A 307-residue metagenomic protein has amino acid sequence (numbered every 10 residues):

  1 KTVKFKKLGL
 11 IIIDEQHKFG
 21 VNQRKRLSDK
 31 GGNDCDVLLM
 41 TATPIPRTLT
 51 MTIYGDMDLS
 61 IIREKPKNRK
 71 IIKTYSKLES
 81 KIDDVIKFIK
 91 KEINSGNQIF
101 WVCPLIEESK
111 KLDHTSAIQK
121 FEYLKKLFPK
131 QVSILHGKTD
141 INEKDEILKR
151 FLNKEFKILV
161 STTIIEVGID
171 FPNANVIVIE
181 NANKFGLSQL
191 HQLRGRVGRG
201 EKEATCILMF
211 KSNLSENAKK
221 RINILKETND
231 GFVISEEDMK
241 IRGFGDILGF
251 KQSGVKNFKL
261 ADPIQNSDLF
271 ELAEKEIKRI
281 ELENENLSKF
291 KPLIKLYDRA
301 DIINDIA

Functional and structural regions predicted by a protein language model:
K1-N223: Inter-lobe coupling/hinge segments of SF2-like helicase ATPases
K149-I158, T162-P172, I177-A182, G195 (+3 more regions): Accessory helical-bundle/CTD segments and flexible terminal tails appended to RecA-like ATPase motors
